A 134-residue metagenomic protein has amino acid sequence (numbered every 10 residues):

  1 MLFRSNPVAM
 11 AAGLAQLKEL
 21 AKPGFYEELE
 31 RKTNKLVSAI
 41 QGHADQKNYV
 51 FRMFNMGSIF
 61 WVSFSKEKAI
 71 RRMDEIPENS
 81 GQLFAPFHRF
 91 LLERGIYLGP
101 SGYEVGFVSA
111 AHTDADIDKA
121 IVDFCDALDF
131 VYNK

Functional and structural regions predicted by a protein language model:
S5-A12, L83, F87: Catalytic-loop motifs flanking and including active-site residues across diverse enzymes
V8-E27, K66-I70, A111-D114: Amphipathic alpha-helix from the class-I
Q16-P23, K32-Q46, R94, A127-V131: Change "in soluble alpha/beta enzymes" to "in soluble alpha/beta proteins
Y26, G57-F64, V105-A110: A short beta-alpha structural unit
E27-K35, A39, P86, F90 (+1 more regions): A non-catalytic, amphipathic alpha-helix used as a structural packing/dimerization or gating element in enzyme scaffolds
N34-S38, K47-F87: Conserved PLP-binding catalytic core of the aspartate aminotransferase-like
L98-G99: Pyridoxal 5′-phosphate
